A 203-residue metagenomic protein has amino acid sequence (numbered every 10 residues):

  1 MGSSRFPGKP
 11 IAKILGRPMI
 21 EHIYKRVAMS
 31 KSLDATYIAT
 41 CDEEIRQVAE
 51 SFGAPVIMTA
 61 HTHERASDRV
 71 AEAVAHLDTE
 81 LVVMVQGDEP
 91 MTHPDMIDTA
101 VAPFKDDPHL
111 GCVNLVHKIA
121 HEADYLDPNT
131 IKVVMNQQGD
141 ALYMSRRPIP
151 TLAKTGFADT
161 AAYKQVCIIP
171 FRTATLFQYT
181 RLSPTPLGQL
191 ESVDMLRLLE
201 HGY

Functional and structural regions predicted by a protein language model:
M1-A39: N-terminal glycine-rich phosphate-binding loop and ensuing alpha1 helix
S32, F52-G53, H201: Short, structured coil segments at secondary-structure junctions
L33, T79, D107-L110, Y203: Short, high-confidence coil segments that cap the C-terminus of an alpha-helix and link into the following beta-strand
T36-I38, V82, C112-V113, A141: Hydrophobic/aromatic residues located in beta-strands of well-ordered beta-sheets within soluble catalytic
Y37, E43-A102: Short phosphate-binding loop-to-helix
T40-C41, T92, F171, L190: A conserved hydrophobic position in a structured secondary element of the catalytic/binding core that shapes
H93-L182: Conserved core of the sugar-phosphate nucleotidyltransferase
T175-Y203: A C-terminal functional module that forms or caps the active site or interfaces directly with catalytic machinery
